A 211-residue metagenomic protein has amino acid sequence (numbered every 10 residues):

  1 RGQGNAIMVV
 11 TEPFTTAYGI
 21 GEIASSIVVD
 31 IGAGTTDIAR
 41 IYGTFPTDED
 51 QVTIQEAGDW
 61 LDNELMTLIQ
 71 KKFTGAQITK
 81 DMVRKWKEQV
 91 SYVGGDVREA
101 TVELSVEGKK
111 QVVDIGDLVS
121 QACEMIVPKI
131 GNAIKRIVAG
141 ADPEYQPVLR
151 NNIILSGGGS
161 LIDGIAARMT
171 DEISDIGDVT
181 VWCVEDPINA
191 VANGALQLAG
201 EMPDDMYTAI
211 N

Functional and structural regions predicted by a protein language model:
R1-I31, I41-G131, K135-I153, S160-D186 (+1 more regions): Nucleotide/phosphate-binding catalytic cleft detector across ATP-hydrolyzing and phosphate-transferring enzymes
A33-T35: Short acidic, Gly/Ser-rich segments with clustered Asp/Glu that frequently serve as metal-coordination loops in enzyme
D37-A39: A structural feature that tracks compact, well-ordered secondary-structure segments with a strong bias toward
A190-V191: Repeat-based blade/solenoid architectures
